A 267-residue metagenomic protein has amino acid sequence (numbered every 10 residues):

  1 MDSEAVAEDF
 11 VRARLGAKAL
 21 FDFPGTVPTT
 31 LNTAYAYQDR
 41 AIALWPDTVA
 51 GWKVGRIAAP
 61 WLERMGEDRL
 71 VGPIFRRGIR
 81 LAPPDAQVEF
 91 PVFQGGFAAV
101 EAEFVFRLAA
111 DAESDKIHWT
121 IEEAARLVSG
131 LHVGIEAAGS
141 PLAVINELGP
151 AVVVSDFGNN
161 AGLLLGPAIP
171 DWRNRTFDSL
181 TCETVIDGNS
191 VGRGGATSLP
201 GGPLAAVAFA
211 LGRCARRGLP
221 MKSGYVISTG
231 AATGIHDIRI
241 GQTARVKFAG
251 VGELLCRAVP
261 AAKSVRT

Functional and structural regions predicted by a protein language model:
D2-G202, T243, E253-V259: Catalytic-core "active-site belt" of small-molecule-metabolizing enzymes, emphasizing His/Asp/Glu-rich regions
A41, L165, V207-C214: Buried hydrophobic packing segments
A232-H236, G250-E253: Short, charged beta-turn/beta-strand-edge "cap" motif at the junction between a beta-strand and an adjacent loop
S264-T267: Non-transmembrane, aqueous-exposed alpha-helical and coiled segments at domain scale
